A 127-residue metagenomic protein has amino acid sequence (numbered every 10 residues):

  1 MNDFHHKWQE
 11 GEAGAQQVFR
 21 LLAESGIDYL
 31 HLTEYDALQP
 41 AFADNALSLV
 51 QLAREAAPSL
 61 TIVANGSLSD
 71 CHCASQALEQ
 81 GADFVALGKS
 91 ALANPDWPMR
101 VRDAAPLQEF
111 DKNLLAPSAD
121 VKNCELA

Functional and structural regions predicted by a protein language model:
M1-A127: Flavin-dependent oxidoreductase catalytic cores
